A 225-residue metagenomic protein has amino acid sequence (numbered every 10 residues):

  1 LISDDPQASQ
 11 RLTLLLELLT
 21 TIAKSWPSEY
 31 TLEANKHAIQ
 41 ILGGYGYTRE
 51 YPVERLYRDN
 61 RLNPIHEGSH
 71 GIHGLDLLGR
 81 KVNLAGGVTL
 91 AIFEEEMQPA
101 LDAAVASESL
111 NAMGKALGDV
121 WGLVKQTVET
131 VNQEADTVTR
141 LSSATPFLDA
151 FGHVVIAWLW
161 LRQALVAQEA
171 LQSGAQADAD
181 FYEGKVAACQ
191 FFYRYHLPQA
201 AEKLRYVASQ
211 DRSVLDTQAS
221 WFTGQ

Functional and structural regions predicted by a protein language model:
L1-I2, T31-A34, A38, L42 (+5 more regions): A generic secondary-structure signal for well-formed alpha-helical elements
L1-L12, L16, A167-Q168: Conserved, charged catalytic cores of large soluble enzymes
D4-D5, E54-L56, E96-M97: Active/binding-pocket-proximal capping segment
P6-Q10, G46-Y47, Q172-A175: Short hydrophobic/aromatic-rich motifs at helix boundaries and adjacent loops
S9-T21, N60, T137-P146: Glycine- and acidic
L14-I92, F191-A219, G224: Alpha-helix capping/hinge segments and adjacent helical runs
K24, S28, V88-D102, G122 (+1 more regions): Long, C-terminal-biased catalytic regions of enzyme "large/alpha" subunits
L84, A100-Q225: C-terminal amphipathic alpha-helical interaction region
